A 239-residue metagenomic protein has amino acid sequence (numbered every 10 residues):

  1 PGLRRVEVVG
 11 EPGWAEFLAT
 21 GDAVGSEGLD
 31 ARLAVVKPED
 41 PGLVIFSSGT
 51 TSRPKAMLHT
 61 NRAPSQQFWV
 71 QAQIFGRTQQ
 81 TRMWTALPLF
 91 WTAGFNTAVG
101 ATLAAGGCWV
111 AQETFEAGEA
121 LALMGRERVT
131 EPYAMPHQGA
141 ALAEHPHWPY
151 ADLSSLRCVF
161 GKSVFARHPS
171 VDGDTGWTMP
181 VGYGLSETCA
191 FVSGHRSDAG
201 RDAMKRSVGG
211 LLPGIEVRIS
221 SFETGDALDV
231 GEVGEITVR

Functional and structural regions predicted by a protein language model:
P1, K55-L58, T85, G107-T114 (+1 more regions): Short beta-strand->loop structural element characteristic of the AMP-binding/adenylate-forming
P1-A19, R128, E144-H147, S154: Structural core segment of the AMP-binding/adenylate-forming
V8, D22-F46, R53, G76-R82: Conserved pre-ATP/AMP-binding loop-to-beta segment of ANL
L33-V35, G182-Y183, K205-L212, A227: Short Gly/Pro-enriched turn/cap motifs at secondary-structure boundaries
S65-R82, F90-E131, H145: Conserved AMP-binding/adenylation subdomain of ANL enzymes
A104, L121, R126-H137, A143-A203 (+2 more regions): Gly/Ser/Thr-rich phosphate-binding loop
R218-R239: Conserved beta-loop-beta connector loops within the AMP-binding
